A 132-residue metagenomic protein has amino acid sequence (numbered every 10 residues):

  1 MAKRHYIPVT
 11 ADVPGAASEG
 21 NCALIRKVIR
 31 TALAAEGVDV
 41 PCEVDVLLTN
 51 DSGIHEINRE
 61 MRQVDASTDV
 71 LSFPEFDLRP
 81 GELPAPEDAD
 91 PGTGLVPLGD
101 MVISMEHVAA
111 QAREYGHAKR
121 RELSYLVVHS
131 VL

Functional and structural regions predicted by a protein language model:
M1-L123: An acidic/histidine-cluster motif and surrounding catalytic segment that typifies divalent-metal-assisted enzyme active
L123, V127-L132: Active-site His/Glu-centered metal-binding helix of metallohydrolases
